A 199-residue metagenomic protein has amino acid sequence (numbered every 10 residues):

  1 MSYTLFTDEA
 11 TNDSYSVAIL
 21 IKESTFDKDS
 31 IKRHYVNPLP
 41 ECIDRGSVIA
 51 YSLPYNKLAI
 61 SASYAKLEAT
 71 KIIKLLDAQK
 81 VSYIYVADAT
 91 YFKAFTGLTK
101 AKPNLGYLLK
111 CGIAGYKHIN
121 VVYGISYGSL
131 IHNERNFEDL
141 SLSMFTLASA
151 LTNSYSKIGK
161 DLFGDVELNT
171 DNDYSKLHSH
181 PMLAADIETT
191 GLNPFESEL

Functional and structural regions predicted by a protein language model:
M1-L5, L130-S197: N-terminal accessory regions of nucleic-acid-interacting proteins
M1-S156: A polyanion-binding, active-site-adjacent surface
S14-V17, H180, E198-L199: Short, surface-exposed beta-edge/turn micro-motifs
